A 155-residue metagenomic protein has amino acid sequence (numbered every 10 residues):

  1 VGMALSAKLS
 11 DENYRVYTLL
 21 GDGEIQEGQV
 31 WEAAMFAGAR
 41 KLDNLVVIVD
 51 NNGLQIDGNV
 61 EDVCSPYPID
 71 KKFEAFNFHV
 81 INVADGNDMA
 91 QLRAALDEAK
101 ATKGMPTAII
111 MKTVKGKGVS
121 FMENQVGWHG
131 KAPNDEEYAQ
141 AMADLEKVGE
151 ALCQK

Functional and structural regions predicted by a protein language model:
V1-K155: Glycine-rich ThDP/TPP pyrophosphate-binding loop and its adjacent helix/strand module within ThDP-dependent enzymes
